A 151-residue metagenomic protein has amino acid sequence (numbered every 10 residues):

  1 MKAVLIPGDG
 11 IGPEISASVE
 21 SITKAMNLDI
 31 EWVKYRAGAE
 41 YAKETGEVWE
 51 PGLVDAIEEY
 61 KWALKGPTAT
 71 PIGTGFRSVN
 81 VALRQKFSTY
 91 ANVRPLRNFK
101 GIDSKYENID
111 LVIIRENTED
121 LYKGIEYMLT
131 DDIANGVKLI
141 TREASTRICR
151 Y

Functional and structural regions predicted by a protein language model:
M1-G10, A39-Y151: Anion-binding alpha/beta catalytic cores of soluble intermediary-metabolism enzymes, centered on
M1-R36: N-terminal phosphate-binding or glycine-rich loops at protein starts, especially the Walker A/P-loop of NTPases
